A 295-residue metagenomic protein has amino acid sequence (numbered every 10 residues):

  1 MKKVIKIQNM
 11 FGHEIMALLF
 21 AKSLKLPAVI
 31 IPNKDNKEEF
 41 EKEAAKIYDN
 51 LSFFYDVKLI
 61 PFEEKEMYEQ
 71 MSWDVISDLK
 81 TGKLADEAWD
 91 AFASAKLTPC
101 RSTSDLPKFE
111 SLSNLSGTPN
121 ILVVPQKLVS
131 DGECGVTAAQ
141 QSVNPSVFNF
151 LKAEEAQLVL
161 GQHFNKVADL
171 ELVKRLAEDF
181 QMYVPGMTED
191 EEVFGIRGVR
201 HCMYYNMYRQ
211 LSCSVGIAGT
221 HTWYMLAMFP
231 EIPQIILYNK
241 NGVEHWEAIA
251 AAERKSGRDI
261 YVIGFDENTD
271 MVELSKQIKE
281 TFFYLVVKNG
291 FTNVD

Functional and structural regions predicted by a protein language model:
M1-I5, K25-P32, V57, P119-L122 (+5 more regions): Hydrophobic beta-strand segments of well-ordered beta-sheets in folded domains
K2-K80, V193-G195, M203-S212, H221-A227: Active-site and donor-binding regions of nucleotide-sugar-utilizing enzymes
Q8-L19, T137-P145, A156-W246, A250-A251: Donor-binding and catalytic core of enzymes assembling or modifying cell-surface/extracellular glycoconjugates
P32-N33, K58-E66, V159-V167, P185-E189 (+1 more regions): Acidic carboxylate-rich catalytic motifs and surrounding loops in phosphoryl-/glycosyl-chemistry enzymes
K37-Y55, D169-F180, H245-S256: Short, aromatic/basic amphipathic alpha-helical patches
E43, W223-D295: Nucleotide-sugar donor-binding patch of glycosyltransferase catalytic domains
V57-P119, V124-V129, V272-E273, G290: A nucleotide-sugar donor-handling region in carbohydrate enzymes
L128-A138: Surface-exposed cleft-lining segments at the edges of enzyme active sites
